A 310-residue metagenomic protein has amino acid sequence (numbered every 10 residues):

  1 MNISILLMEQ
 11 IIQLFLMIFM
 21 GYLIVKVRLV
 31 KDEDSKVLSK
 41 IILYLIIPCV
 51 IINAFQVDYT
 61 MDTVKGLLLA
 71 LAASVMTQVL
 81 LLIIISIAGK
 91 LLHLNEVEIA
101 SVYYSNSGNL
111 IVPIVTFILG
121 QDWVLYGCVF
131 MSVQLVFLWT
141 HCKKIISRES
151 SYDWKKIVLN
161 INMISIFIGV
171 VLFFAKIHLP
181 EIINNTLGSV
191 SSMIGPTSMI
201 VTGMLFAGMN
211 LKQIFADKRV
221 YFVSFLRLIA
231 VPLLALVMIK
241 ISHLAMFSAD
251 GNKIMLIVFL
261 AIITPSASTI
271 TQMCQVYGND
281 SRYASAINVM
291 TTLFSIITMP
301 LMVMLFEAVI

Functional and structural regions predicted by a protein language model:
M1-I310: Alpha-helical transmembrane segments of multi-pass small-molecule/ion transporters
